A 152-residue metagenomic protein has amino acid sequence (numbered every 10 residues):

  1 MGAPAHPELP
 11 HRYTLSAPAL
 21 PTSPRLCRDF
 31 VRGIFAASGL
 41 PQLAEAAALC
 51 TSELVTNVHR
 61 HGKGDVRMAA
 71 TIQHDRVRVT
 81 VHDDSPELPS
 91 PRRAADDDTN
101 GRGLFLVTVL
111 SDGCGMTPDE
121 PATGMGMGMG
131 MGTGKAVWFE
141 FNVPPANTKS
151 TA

Functional and structural regions predicted by a protein language model:
M1-T14, H59-A152: Conserved beta-strand-loop-beta-strand hairpin that lines the nucleotide-binding pocket of ATP/GTP-utilizing enzymes
G2-A5, S23-C27, S38-L40, D75-R76: Short hydrophobic/aromatic-rich motifs at helix boundaries and adjacent loops
T14-R28: STAS-typified acidic loop motif
P18, S38, Q42, H61: Residue-level signal for short amphipathic helical patches enriched in basic/charged and nearby hydrophobic residues
R25-S52: Conserved short strand/loop->alpha-helix "switch" segment adjacent to the catalytic nucleotide/phosphoryl-transfer site
E53-L54, V58: Short, small-hydrophobic-rich alpha-helical interface motif
